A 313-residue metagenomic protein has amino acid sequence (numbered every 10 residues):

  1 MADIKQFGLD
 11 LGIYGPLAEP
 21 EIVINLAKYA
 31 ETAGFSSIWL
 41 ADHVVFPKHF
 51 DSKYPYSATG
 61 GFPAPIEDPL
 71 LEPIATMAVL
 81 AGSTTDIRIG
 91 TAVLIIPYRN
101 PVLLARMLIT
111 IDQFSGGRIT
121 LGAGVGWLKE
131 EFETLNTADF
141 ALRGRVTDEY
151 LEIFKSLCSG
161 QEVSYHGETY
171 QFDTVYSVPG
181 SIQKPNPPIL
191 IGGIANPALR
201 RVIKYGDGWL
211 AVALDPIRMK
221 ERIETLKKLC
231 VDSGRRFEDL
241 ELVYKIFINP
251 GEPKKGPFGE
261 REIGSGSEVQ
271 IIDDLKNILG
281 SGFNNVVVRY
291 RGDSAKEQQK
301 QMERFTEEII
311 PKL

Functional and structural regions predicted by a protein language model:
M1-L313: Active-site-adjacent structural elements that line small-molecule/cofactor binding pockets in enzymes
